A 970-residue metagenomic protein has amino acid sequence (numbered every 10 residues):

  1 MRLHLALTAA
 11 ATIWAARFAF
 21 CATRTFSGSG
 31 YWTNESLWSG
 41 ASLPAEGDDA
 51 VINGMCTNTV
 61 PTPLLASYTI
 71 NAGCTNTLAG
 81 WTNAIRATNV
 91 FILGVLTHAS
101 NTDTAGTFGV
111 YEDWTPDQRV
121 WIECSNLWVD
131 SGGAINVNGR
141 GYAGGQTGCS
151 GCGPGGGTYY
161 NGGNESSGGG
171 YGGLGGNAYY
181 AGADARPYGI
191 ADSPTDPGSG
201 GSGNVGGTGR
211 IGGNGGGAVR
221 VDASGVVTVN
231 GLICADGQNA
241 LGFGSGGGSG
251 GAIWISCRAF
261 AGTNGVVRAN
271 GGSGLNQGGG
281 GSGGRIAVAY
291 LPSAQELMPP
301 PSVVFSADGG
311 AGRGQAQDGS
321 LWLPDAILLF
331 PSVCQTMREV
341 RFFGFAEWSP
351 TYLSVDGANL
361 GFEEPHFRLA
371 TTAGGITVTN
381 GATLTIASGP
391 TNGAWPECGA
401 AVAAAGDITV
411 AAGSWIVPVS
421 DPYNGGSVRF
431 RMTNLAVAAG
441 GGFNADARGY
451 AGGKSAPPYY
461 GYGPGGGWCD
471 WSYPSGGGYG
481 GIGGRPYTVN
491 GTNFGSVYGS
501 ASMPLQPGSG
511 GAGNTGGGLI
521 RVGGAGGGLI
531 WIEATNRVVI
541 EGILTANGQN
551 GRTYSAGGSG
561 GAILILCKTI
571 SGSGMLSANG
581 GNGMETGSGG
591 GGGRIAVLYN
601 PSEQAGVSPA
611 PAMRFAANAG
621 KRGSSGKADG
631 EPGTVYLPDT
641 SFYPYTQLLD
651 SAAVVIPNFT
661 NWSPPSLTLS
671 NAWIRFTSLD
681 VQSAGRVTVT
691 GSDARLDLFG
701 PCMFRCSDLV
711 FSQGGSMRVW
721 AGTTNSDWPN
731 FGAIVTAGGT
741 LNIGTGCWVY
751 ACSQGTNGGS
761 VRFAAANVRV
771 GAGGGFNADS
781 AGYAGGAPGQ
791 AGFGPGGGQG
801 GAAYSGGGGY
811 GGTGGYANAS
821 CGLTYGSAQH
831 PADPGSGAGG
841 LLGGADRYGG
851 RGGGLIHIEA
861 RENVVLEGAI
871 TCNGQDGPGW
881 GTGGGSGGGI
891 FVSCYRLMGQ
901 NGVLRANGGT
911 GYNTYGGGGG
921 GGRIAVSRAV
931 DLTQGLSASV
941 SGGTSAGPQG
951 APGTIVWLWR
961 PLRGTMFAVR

Functional and structural regions predicted by a protein language model:
M1-L7: Bacterial N-terminal signal peptides that target proteins for export
L5, F18-V51, Y171-L174, A183-S193 (+6 more regions): Extracellular/surface-exposed low-complexity segments
A10-F20: Hydrophobic h-region of N-terminal signal peptides that target proteins for export in Gram-negative bacteria
G40-Q118, V129-G133, D325-C398, V402-G426 (+10 more regions): Beta-strand repeat architectures
L93-A287, A307-D318, A405-T569, S573-A596 (+5 more regions): Glycine-centric low-complexity/flexibility signal
